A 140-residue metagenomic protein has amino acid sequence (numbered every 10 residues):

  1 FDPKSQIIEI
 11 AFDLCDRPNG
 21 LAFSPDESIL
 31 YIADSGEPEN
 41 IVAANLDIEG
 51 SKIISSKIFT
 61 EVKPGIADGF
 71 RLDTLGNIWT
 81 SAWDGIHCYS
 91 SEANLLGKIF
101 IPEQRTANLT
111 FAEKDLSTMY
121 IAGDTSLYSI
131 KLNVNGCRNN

Functional and structural regions predicted by a protein language model:
F1-K4: Beta-propeller blade signature
Q6, E49, A93-N94, N135: Short coil/turn linkers that define WD40 beta-propeller blade boundaries
Q6-D13, I54-E61, N94-I99: A short beta-strand motif characteristic of beta-propeller blades
A11-I29, E61-W83, E103-S117, D124: Beta-rich, blade/repeat-based domains predominating in secreted/periplasmic proteins but also intracellular
S35-G36, L46, W83, D124 (+1 more regions): Short loop/turn segments immediately following the C-termini of beta-strands
P38-I41, I86-C88, L127-S129: Structural signal for beta-propeller blades
A43-S51, K131-N139: Short loop/turn segments immediately following beta-strands, especially the blade-tip and inter-blade linker loops
S90, I101: A C-terminal functional module that forms or caps the active site or interfaces directly with catalytic machinery
